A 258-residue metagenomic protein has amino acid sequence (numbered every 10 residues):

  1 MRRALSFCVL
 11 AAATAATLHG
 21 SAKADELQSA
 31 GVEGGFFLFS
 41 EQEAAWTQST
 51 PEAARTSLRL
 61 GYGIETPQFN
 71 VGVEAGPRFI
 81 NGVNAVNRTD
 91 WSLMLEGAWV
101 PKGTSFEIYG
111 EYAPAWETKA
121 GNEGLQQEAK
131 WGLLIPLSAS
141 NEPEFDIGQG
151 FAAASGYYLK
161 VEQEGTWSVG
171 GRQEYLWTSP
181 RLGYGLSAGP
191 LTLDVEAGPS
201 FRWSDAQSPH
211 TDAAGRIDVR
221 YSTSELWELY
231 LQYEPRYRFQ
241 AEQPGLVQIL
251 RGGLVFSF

Functional and structural regions predicted by a protein language model:
M1-C8: Bacterial N-terminal signal peptides that target proteins for export
C8-T17: Bacterial N-terminal signal peptides
L18-A24: Sec/Tat signal peptide C-region and signal peptidase I cleavage site
A24-F258: Transmembrane beta-barrel domains of bacterial outer-membrane proteins
